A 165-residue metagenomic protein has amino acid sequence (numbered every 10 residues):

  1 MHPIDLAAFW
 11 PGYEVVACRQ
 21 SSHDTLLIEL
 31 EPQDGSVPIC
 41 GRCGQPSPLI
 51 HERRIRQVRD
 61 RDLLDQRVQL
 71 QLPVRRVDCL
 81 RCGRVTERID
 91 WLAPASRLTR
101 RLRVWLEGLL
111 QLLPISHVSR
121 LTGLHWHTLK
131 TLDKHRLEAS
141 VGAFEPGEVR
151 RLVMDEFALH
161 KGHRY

Functional and structural regions predicted by a protein language model:
M1-R81, R88: Short, conserved DNA-binding cores of transcription-related domains
G44-S47, Q57-R164: Short, positively charged, Gly/Tyr-enriched micro-motifs that form contact patches at catalytic or ligand/partner
